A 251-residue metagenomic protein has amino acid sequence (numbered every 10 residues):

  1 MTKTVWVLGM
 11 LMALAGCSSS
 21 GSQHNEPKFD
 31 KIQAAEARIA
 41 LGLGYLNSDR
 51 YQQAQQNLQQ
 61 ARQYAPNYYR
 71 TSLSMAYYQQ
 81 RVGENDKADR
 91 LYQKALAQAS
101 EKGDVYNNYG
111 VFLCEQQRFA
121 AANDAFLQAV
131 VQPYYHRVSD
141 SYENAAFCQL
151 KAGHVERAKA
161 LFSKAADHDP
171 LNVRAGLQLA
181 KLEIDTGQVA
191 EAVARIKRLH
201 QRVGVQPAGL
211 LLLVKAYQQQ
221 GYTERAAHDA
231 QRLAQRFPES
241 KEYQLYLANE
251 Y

Functional and structural regions predicted by a protein language model:
L14-A35: Bacterial Sec signal peptide processing site at the extreme N-terminus
G21-P27, Q201-Y251: Terminal, low-structured helical/coil segments at or just beyond the last alpha-helical repeat
D30, Y64, A97-A99, Q132-Y134 (+3 more regions): Structural marker of alpha-solenoid helical repeat scaffolds
A40, S74, N108, Y142-N144 (+3 more regions): Canonical tetratricopeptide repeat
T71, V105, S139-S141, A175 (+2 more regions): TPR alpha-solenoid repeat register
